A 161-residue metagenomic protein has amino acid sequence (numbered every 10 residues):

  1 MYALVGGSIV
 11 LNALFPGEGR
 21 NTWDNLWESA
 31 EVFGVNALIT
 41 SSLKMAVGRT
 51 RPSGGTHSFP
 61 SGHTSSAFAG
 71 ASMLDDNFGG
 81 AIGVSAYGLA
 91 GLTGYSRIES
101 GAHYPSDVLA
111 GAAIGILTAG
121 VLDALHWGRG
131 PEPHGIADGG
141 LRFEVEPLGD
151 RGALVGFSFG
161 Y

Functional and structural regions predicted by a protein language model:
A3, R20-D24, V32, N36-Y161: Replace "edges of transmembrane helices
G6-S8: Long, charge-dense accessory insertions within large macromolecular proteins
L11-E18: Structural signal for the C-terminal ends of transmembrane alpha-helices and the immediately following loop
